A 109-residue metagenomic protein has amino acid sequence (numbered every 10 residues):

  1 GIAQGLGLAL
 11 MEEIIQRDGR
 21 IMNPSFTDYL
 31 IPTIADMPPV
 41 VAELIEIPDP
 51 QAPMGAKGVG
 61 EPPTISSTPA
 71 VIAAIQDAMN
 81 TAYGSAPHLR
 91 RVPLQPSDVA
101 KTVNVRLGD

Functional and structural regions predicted by a protein language model:
G1-D109: C-terminal catalytic domains of large/alpha subunits in multi-subunit enzymes
